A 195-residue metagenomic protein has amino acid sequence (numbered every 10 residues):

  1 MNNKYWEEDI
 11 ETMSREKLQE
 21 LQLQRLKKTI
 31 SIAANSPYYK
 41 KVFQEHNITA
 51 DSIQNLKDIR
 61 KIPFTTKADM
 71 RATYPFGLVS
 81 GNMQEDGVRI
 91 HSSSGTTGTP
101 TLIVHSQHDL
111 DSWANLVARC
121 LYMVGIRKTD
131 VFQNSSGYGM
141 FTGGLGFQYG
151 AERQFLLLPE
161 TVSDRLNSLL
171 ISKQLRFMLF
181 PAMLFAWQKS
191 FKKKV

Functional and structural regions predicted by a protein language model:
M1-S92, T97-N115, Y122-M123: Nucleotide 5′-phosphate-binding alpha/beta core
K28, G144-V195: Conserved adenylate-forming
H91, Q133, M178: N-terminal Rossmann-like NAD(P) cofactor-binding module of classical short-chain dehydrogenase/reductase
H105, S136, L179: Small/polar loops that bind or transfer phosphate-bearing groups
L110, G137-G139, A182-M183: Short glycine-enriched loops at secondary-structure junctions
A114-V131, S163-Q174: Conserved ATP-dependent adenylate/AMP-binding module captured primarily in the ANL superfamily
A118-L158: Conserved AMP-binding loop of ANL adenylate-forming enzymes
